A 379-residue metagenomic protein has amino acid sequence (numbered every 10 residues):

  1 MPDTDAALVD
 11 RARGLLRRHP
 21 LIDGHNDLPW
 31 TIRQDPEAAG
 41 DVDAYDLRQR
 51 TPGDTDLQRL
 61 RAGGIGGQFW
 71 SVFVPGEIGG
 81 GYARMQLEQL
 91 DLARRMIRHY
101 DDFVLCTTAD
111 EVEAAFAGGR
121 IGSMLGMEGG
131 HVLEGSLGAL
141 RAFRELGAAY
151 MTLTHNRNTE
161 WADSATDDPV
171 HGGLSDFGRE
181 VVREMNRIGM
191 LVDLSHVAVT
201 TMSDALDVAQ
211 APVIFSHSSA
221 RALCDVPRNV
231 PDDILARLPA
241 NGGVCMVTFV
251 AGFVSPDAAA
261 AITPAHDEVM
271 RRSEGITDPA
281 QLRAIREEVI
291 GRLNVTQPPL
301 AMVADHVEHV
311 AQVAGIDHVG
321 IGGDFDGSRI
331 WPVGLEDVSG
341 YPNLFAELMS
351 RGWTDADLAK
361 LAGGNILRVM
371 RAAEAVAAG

Functional and structural regions predicted by a protein language model:
M1-H171, R221, D225-G379: N-terminal hydrophobic targeting/anchoring segments and the immediately downstream early-domain regions of hydrolases
V104-C106, M190-V197: Catalytic beta/alpha-barrel core
S136-L140, D163, T201-A211: Distinct, well-ordered alpha-helical segments
G172-E180: Active-site glycine-rich loop that binds ribose-phosphate moieties when present
V181-M185, L238: N-terminal secretory/targeting leader peptides
I188-M190, N294-V295: Surface-exposed cleft-lining segments at the edges of enzyme active sites
P212-S218: Short hydrophobic/aromatic-enriched beta-strand-loop microsegments
